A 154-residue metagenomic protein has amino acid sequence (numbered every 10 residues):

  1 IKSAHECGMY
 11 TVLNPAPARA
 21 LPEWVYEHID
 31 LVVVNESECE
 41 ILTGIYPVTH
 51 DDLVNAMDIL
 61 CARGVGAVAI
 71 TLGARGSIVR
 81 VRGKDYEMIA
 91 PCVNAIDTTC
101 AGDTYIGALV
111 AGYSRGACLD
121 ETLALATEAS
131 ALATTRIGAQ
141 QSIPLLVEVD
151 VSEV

Functional and structural regions predicted by a protein language model:
I1-N55, G76-S77: Conserved beta-alpha-beta core of the PfkB/ribokinase-like small-molecule kinase fold
S3, R19-V25, H50-V154: Conserved phosphate-binding/catalytic region of the ribokinase-like
